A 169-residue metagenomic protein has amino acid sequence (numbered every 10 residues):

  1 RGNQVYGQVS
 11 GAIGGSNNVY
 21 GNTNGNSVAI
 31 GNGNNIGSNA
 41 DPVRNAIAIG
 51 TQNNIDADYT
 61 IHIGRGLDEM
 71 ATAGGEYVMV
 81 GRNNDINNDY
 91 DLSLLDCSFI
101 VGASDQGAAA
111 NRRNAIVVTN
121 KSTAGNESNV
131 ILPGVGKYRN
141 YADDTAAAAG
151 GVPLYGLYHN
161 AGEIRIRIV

Functional and structural regions predicted by a protein language model:
R1-N140, T145, G150-G151, G156: Glycine- and small/polar-enriched repetitive beta-structure motifs of secreted/surface proteins
G162-I168: Short, low-complexity, Pro/Ser/Thr/Gly-rich segments in the mature regions of secreted, periplasmic
